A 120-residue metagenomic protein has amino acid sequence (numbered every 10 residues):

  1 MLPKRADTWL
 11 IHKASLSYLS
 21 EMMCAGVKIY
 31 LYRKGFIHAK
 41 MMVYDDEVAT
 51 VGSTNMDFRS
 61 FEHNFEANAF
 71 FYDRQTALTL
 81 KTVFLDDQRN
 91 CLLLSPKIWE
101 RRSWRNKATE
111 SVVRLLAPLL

Functional and structural regions predicted by a protein language model:
M1-L120: PLD/PLD-like phosphodiesterase catalytic module centered on the HKD motif
